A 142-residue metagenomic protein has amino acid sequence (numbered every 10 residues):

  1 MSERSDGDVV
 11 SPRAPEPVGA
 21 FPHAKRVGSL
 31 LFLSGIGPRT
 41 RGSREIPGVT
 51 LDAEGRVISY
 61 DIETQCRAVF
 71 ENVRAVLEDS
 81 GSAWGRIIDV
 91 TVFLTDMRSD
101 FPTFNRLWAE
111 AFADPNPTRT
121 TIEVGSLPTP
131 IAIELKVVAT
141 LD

Functional and structural regions predicted by a protein language model:
S2-D142: Short, polar/acidic, helix-capping and beta-turn segments at strand->helix junctions that line the mouths
